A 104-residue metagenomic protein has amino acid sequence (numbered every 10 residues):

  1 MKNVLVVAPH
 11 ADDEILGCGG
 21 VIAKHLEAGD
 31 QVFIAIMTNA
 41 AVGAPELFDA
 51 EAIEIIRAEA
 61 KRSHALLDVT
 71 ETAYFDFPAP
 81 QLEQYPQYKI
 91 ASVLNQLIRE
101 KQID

Functional and structural regions predicted by a protein language model:
M1-A11, I15-D104: Active-site beta-strand->loop->alpha-helix modules in alpha/beta enzyme cores, enriched in Gly/His/Asp(Glu)
